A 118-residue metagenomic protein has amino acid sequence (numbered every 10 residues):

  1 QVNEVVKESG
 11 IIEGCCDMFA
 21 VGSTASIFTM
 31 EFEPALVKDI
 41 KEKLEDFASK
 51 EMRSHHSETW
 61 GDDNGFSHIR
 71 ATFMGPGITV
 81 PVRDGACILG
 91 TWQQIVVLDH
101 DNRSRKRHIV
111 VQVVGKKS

Functional and structural regions predicted by a protein language model:
Q1-S118: Active-site histidine-anchored catalytic micro-motif
